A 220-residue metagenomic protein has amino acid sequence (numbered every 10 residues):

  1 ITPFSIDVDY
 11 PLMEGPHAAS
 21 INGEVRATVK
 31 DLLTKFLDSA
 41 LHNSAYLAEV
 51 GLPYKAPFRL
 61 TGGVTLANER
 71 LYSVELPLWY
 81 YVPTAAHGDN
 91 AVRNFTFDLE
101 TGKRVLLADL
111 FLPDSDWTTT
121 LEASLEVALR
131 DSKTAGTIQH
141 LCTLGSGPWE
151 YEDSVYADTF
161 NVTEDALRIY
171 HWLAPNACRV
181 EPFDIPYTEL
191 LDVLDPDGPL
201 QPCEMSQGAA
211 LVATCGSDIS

Functional and structural regions predicted by a protein language model:
I1-S220: Compositionally biased intrinsically disordered regions enriched in Thr/Gly
